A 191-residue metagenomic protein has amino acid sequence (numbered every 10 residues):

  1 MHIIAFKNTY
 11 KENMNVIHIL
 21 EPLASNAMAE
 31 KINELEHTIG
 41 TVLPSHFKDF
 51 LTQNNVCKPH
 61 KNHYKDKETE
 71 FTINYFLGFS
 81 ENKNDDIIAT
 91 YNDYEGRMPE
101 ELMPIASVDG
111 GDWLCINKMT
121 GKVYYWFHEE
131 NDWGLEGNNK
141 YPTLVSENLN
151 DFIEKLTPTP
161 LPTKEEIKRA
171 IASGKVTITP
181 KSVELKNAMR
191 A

Functional and structural regions predicted by a protein language model:
H2-W113, T163-R169, I178-A191: A surface-exposed partner-binding patch
N117-T120: Short acidic-glycine loop/turn motifs at beta-strand connectors
Y125-W126: Short hydrophobic/aromatic-rich beta-strand segments that constitute the beta-sheet cores of beta-sandwich/beta-barrel
E129-P158: Compact, glycine/acidic-enriched structural inserts
L149-T177: Mixed-charge (acidic/basic) macromolecular-recognition segments
